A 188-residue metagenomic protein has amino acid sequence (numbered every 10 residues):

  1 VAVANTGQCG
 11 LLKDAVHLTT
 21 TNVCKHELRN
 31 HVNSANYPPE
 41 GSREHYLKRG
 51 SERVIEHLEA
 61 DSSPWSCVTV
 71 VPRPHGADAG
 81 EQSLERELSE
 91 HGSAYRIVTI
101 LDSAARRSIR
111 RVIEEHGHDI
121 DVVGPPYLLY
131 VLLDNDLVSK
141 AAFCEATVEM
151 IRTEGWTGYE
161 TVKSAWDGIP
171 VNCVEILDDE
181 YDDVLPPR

Functional and structural regions predicted by a protein language model:
V1-R96, S103-R188: Active-site-proximal, substrate-binding regions of enzyme catalytic domains and RNA-binding/basic surfaces
